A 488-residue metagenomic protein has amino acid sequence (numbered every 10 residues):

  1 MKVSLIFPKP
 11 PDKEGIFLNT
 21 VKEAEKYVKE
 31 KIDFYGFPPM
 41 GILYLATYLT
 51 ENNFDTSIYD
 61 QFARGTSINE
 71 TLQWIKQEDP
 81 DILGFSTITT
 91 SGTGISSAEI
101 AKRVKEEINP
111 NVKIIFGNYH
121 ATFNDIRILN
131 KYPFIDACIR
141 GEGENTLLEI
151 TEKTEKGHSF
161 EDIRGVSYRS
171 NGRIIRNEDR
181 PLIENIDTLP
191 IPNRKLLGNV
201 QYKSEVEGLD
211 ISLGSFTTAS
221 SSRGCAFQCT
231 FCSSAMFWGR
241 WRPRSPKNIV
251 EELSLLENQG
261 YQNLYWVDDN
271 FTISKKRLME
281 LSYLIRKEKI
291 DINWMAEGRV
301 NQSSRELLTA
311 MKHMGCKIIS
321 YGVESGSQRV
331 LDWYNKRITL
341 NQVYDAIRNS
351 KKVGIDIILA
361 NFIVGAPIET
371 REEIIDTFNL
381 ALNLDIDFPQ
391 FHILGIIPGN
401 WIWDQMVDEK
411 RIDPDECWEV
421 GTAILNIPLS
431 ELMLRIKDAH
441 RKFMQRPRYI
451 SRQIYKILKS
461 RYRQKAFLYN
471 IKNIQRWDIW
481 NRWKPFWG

Functional and structural regions predicted by a protein language model:
V3-L5, G15-L18, L72, D81 (+4 more regions): Radical SAM enzyme core and accessory elements
S4-F34: Short glycine-rich His-centered loop
D12-G15, N124-D125, K276, R329 (+4 more regions): Flexible glycine/acidic-rich beta-alpha junction loops that bind and position SAM and/or redox cofactors in anaerobic
G15-L18, I163, R169-T218: N-terminal [4Fe-4S]-dependent radical SAM core
G41, L45-N185, H392-G395, G399: Glycine-rich beta-alpha loop elements in corrinoid/cobalamin-binding modules across cobalamin-dependent enzymes
I42, T71, S97, L147 (+6 more regions): Aromatic/hydrophobic pocket-lining residues that form the small-molecule binding cavity in soluble enzyme cores
F62, G117-N118, V267-S274, R299-V300 (+2 more regions): Short, solvent-exposed turn/loop segments enriched in Gly/Ser/Thr/Pro and often Arg
P192-L359, V364-A366, N379: Radical SAM [4Fe-4S] cluster-binding motif and immediate context
